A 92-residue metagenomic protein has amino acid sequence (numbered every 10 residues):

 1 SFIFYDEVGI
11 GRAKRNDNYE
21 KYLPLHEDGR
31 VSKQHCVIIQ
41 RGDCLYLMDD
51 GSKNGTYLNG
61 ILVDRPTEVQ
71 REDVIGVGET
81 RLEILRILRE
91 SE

Functional and structural regions predicted by a protein language model:
S1-R30, R71, L88-S91: N-terminal beta-hairpin/loop module of FHA
I3-F4, Q40, V77: Generic beta-strand structural signal
I10, K53, Y57-E92: C-terminal boundary/linker segments immediately following FHA domains
N16-N18, P24, D49, T56 (+1 more regions): Preference for short coil/turn "hinge" residues that link or interrupt alpha-helices
G29, Q40-G42, G51: A generic beta-sheet turn/junction motif
K33: Eukaryotic intrinsically disordered and solvent-exposed regulatory patches
C36-I38: Buried hydrophobic-core signal for structured, non-transmembrane domains
C44-Y46: Short aromatic-glycine-enriched beta-strand elements
